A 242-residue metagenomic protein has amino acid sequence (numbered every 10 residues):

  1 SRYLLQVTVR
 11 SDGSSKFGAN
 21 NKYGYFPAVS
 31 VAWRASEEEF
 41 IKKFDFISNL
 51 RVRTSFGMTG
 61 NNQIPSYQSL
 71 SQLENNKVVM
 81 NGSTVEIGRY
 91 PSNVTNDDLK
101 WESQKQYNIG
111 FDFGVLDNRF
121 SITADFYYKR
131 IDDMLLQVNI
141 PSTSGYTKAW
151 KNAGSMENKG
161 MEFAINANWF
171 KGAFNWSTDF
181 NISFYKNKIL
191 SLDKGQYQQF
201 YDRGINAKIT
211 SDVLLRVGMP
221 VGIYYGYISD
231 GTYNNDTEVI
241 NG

Functional and structural regions predicted by a protein language model:
S1, N234-G242: Short, intrinsically disordered, charge-balanced linker/junction segments flanking boundaries in proteins
S1-M219: Extracellular/periplasmic, surface-exposed regions of secreted and cell-surface proteins
L214, P220-N234: C-terminal segments of large proteins
